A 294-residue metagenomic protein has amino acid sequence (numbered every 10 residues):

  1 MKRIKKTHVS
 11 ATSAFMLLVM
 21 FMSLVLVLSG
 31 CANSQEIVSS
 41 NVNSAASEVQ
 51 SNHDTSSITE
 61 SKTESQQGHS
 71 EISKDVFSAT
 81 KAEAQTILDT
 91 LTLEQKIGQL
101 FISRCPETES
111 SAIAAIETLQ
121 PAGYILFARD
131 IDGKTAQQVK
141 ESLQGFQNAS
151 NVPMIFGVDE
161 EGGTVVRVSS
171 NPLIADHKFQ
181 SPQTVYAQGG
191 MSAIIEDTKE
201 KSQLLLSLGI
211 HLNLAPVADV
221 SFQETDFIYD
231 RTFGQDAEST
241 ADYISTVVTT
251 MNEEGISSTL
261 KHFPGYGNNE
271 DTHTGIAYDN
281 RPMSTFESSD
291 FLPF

Functional and structural regions predicted by a protein language model:
R3-L18: Bacterial N-terminal signal peptides that target proteins for export
V27-G30: C-terminal motif of bacterial Sec signal peptides marking the signal peptidase cleavage site
A32-F156, E160-S170: N-terminal hydrophobic targeting/anchoring segments and the immediately downstream early-domain regions of hydrolases
R104-E107, S284-F294: A general structural motif
A115-T240, H262, G267-P282: Enzymes and membrane/adaptor proteins characterized by extended Gly/Ser/Thr/Asp/Glu-rich, aromatic-dotted
T250-H262, S289-F294: Phosphate/pyrophosphate-binding betaalpha-module
